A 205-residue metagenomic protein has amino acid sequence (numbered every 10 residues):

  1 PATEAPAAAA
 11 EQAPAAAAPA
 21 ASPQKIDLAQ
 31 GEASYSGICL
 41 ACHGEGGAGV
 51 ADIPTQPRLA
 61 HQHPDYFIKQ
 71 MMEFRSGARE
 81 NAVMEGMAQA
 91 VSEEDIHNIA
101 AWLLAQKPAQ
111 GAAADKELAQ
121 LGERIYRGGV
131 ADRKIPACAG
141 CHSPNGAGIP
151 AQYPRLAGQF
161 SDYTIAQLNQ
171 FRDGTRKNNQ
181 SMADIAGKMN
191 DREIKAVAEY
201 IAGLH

Functional and structural regions predicted by a protein language model:
T3-Y35, G46-I53, A105-A131: Electrostatic cytochrome c docking/interface patches
A29, A33, G37-L40, D65 (+9 more regions): Solvent-exposed, polar/charged alpha-helical surfaces in well-ordered, non-transmembrane soluble domains, broadly
E32, G47-R79, E85-V91, A139 (+3 more regions): Gly/Gly-Pro-rich "capping" loops immediately C-terminal to redox-active cysteine motifs in periplasmic/lumenal
C39-E45, I99, I135-P144, V197: The canonical Cys-X-X-Cys-His
H43, R75, Y126, H142 (+2 more regions): Protein kinase-like catalytic domain
Q89-A112, L121, D162, I185-H205: C-terminal capping alpha-helices of c-type cytochrome domains
Q110, K116-G158: Surface-exposed interaction/gating patches
